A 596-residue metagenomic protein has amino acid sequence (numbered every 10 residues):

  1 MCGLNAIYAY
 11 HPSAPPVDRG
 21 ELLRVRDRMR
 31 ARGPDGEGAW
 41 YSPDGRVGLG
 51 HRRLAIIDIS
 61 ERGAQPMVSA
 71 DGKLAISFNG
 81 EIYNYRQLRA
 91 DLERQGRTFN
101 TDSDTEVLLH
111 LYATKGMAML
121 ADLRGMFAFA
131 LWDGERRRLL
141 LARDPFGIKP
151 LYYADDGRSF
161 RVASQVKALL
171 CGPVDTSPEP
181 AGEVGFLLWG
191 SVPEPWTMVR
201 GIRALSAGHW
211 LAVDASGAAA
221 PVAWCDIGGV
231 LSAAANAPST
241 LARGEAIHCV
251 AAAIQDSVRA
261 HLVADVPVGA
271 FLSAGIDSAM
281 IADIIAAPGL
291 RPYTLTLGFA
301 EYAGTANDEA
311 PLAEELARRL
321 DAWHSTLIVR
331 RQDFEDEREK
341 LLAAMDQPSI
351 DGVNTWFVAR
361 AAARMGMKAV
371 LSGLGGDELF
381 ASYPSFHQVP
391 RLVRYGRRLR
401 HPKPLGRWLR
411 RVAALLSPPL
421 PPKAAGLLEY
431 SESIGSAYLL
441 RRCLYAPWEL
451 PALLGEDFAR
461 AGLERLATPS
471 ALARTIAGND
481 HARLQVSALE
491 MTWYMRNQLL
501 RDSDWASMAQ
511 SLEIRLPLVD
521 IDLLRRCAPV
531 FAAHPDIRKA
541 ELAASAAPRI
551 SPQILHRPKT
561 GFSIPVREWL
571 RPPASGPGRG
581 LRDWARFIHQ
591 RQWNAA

Functional and structural regions predicted by a protein language model:
M1-D346, T355, A547-P558, L581-A596: Cysteine-centered catalytic environments shared across enzyme families
M1-L4, Y10, L23-R24, P43 (+9 more regions): Adenosyl-5′-phosphate
P145, G157, F357-L420, S503-L523: Active-site adenylate/phosphate-handling loop in enzymes that bind or generate adenylated species
V250, I350-N354, S487, M491 (+1 more regions): Soluble or luminal CAZymes and related metallo-dependent hydrolases
L272, G373, M495: Conserved S/T- and glycine-rich ATP-binding loop of Class I adenylate-forming
E339-A343, S385-Q388, W569-R571: Short low-complexity, flexible loop/linker segments enriched in glycine and/or proline with clustered acidic
Q347-D351, D536: Donor nucleotide-sugar recognition loop
